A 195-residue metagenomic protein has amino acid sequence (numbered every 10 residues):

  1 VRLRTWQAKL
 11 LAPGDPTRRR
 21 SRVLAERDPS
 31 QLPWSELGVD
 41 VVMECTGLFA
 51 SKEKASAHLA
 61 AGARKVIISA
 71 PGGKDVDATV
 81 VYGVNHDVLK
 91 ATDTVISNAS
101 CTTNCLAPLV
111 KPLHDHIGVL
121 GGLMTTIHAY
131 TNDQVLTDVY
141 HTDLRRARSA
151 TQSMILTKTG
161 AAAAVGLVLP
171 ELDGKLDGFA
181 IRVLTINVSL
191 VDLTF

Functional and structural regions predicted by a protein language model:
V1-V135, V139-A147: N-terminal Rossmann-like NAD(P) cofactor-binding subdomain of oxidoreductases, focused on the glycine-rich
H116, G121-T125, Q134-F195: C-terminal substrate-binding/catalytic lobe of Rossmann-fold NAD(P)-dependent dehydrogenases
